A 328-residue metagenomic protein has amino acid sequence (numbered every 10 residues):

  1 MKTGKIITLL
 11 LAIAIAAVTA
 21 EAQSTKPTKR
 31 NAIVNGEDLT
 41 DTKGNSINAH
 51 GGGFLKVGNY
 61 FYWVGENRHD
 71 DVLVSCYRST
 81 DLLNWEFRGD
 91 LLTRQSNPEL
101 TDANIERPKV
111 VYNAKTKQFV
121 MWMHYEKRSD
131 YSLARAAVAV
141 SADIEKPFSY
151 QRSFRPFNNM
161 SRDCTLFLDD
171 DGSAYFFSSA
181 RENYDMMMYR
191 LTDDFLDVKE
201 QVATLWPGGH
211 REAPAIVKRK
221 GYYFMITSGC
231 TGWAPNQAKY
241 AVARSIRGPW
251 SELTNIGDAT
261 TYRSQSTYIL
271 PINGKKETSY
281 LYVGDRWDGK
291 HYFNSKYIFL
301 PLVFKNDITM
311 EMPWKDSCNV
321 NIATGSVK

Functional and structural regions predicted by a protein language model:
M1-T25: Bacterial Sec-dependent N-terminal signal peptides
A22-K328: Carbohydrate-active catalytic/glycan-binding domains of CAZyme proteins, especially the secreted or lumenal ectodomains
